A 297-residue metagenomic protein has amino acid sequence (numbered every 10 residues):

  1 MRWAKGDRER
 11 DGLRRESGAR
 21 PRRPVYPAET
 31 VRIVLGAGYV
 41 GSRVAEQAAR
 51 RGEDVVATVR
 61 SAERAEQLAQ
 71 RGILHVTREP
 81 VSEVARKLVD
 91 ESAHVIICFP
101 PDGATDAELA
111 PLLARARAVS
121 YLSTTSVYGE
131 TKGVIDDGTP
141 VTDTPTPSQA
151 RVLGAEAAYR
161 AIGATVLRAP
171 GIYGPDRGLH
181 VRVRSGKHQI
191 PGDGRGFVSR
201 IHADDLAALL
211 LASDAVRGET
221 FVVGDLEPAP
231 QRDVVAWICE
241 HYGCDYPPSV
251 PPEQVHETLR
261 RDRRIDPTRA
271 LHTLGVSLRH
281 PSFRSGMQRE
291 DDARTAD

Functional and structural regions predicted by a protein language model:
R2-R71, H75-V84, I97-C98: Hydrophobic, well-ordered beta-alpha structural blocks that scaffold small-molecule cofactor pockets
V40, A203-L210, V223, V234 (+2 more regions): Non-catalytic, hydrophobic alpha-helical segments
R78-V81, T258-D297: C-terminal amphipathic/interface module of NAD(P)-dependent oxidoreductases and related NAD-binding regulators
A110-P147: Conserved Rossmann-fold NAD(P)-dependent oxidoreductase catalytic core, especially the SDR/UDP-sugar
D136-A158, G196-R200, P228: Short-chain dehydrogenase/reductase
A157-P175: Conserved beta-loop-beta element that borders a ligand/cofactor-binding pocket
I172-R182, P191-A212: Substrate-positioning beta->alpha
A207-D262: Mid/C-terminal beta-alpha module of Rossmann-like enzyme folds, strongest in SDR-family dehydrogenases/epimerases
